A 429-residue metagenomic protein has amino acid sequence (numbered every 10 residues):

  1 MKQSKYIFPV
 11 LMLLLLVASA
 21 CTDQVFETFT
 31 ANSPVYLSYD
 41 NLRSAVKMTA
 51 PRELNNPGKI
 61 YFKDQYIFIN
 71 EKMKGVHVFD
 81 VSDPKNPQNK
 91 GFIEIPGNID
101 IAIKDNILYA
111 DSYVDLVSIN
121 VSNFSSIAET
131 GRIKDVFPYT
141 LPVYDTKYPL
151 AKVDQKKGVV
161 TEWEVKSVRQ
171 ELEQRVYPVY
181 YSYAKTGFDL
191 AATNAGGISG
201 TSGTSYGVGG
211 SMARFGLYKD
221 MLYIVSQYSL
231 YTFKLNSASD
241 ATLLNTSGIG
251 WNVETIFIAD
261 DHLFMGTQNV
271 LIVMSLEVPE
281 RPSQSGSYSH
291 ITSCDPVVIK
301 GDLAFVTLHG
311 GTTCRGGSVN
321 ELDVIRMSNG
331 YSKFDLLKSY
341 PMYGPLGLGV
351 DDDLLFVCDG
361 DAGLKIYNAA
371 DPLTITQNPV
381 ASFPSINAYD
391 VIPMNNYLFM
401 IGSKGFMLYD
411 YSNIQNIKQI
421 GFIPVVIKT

Functional and structural regions predicted by a protein language model:
M1-N32: Bacterial Sec-dependent N-terminal signal peptides
C21-T429: Feature marking well-ordered beta-strand scaffolds used for ligand recognition
